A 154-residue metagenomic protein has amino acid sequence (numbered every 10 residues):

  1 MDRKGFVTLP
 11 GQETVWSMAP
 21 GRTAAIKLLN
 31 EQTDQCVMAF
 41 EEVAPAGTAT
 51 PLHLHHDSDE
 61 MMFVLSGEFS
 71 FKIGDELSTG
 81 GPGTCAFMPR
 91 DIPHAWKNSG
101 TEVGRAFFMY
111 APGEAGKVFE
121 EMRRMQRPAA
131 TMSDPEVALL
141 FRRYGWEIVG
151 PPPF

Functional and structural regions predicted by a protein language model:
M1-V37, R124, P128-F154: A short, N-terminal "cap"/entry segment at the start of jelly-roll beta-barrel domains of the cupin/DSBH fold
V7-L9, V15, D75-P93: Short acidic-glycine-tyrosine-enriched beta hairpin
I26, A39-V43, M61, L77 (+1 more regions): Conserved hydrophobic/aromatic beta-strand scaffold that supports enzyme active sites
L28-N30, T50-H56, K97-S99: Short histidine-centered beta-strand/loop micro-motifs that create catalytic or ligand/metal-coordination sites
T33, S70, G81, R90-G116: Ligand-binding loop in jelly-roll beta-barrel domains
A39-P45, L54-I73, M109-A111: Short, conserved beta-strand element in jelly-roll/cupin
R105, G116-P128: A hydrophobic, small-residue-rich beta->alpha segment in the mid-to-C-terminal subdomain of diverse proteins
